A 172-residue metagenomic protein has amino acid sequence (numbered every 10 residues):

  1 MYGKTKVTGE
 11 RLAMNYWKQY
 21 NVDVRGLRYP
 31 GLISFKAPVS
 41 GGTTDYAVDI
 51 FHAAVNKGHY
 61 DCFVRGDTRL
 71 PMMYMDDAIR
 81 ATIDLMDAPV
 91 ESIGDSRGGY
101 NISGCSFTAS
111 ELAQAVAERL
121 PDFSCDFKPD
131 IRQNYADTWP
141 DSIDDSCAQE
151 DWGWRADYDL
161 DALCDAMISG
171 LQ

Functional and structural regions predicted by a protein language model:
M1, A37-G42, D137-T138: Short, solvent-exposed loop/turn segments at secondary-structure boundaries
T5: Active-site helix of classical SDR
T8, L12, Y16, Y46 (+2 more regions): Hydrophobic alpha-helix immediately C-terminal to the catalytic Tyr-X-X-X-Lys motif of short-chain
E10-K36: Conserved beta-loop-beta element that borders a ligand/cofactor-binding pocket
W17, V55, M86-V90: Protein kinase-like catalytic domain
G26-V39, D49-M73, D77, S96: A conserved pocket-lining segment of Rossmann-fold NAD(P)-dependent short-chain dehydrogenase/reductase
F63-R65, L70-Q172: C-terminal substrate-binding subdomain of Rossmann-fold SDR/epimerase-dehydratase oxidoreductases
